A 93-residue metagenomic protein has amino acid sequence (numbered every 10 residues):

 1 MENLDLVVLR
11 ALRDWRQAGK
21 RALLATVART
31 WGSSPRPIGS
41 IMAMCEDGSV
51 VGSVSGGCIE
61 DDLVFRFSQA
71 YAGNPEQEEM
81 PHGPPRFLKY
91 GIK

Functional and structural regions predicted by a protein language model:
M1-K93: Segments forming oxygen-rich coordination pockets for charged ligands
